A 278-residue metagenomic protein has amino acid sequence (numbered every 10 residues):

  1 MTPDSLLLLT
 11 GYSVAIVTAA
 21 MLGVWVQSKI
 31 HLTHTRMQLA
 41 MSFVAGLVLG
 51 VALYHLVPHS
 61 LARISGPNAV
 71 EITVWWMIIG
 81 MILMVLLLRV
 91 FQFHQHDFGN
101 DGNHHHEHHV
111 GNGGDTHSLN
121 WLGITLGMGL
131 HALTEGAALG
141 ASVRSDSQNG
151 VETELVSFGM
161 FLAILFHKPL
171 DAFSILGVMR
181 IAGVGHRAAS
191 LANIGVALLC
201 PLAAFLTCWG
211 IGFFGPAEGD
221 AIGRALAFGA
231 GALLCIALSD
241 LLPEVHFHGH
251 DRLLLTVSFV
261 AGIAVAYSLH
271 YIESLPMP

Functional and structural regions predicted by a protein language model:
M1-P278: Intrinsically disordered, metal-sensing/regulatory segments
